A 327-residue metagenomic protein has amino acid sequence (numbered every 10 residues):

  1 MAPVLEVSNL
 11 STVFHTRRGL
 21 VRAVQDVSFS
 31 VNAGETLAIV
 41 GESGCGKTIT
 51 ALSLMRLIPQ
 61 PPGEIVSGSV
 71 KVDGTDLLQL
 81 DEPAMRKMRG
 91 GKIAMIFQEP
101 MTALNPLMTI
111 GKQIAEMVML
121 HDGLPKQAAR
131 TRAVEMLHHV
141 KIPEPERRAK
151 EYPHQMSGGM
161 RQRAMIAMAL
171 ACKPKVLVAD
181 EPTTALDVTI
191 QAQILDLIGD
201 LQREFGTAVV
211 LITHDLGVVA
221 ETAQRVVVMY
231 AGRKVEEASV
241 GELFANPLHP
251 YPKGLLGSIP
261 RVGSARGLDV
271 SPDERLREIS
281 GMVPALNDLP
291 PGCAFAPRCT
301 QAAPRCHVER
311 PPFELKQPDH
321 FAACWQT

Functional and structural regions predicted by a protein language model:
E42, V176-P182, L186-L268: P-loop NTP-binding/switch modules centered on Walker-like glycine-rich loops
V66, L77-A94, K112, L120 (+3 more regions): ABC ATPase NBD coupling module
D73-D76, Q127-R147, L256-G257: Conserved ABC ATPase "signature" region
P143-R147, E237-T327: Short catalytic/signature loops enriched in Gly
E151-M156, M160: Conserved ABC ATPase signature
A171-K175: A short, proline-enriched helix->beta-strand linker immediately N-terminal to the Walker B motif in ABC-type P-loop
